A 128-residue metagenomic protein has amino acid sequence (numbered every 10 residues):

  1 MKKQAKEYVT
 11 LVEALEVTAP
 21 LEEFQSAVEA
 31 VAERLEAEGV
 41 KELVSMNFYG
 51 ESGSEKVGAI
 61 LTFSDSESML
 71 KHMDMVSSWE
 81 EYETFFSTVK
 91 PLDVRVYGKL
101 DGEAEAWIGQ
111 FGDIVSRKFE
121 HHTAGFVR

Functional and structural regions predicted by a protein language model:
M1-V57, S64-M75, T88-R128: Short S/T/G/P-rich N-terminal loop/turn motif that feeds into the first structured element of a domain
S78-T84: A short, acidic, amphipathic alpha-helical segment used as a generic capping/interface helix at domain edges
